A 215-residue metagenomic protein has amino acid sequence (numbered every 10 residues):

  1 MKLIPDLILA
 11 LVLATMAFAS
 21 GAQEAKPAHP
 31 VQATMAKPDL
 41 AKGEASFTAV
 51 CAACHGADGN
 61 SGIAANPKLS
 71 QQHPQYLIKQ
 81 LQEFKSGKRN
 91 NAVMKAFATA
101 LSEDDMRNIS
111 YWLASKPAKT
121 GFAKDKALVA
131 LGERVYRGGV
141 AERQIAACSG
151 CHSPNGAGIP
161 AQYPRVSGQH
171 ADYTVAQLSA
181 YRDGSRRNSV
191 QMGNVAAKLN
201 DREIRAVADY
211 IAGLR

Functional and structural regions predicted by a protein language model:
M1-I8: Bacterial N-terminal signal peptides that target proteins for export
A14-S20: N-terminal signal peptide c-region/cleavage motif recognized by signal peptidases
Q23-F47, G62-I63, S115-A141: Electrostatic cytochrome c docking/interface patches
A33, L40, E44, G59-R89 (+5 more regions): Gly/Gly-Pro-rich "capping" loops immediately C-terminal to redox-active cysteine motifs in periplasmic/lumenal
G43, C51-A57, I109, I145-P154 (+1 more regions): The canonical Cys-X-X-Cys-His
H55, K85, Y136, H152 (+2 more regions): Protein kinase-like catalytic domain
T99-G121, L131, D172, V195-R215: C-terminal capping alpha-helices of c-type cytochrome domains
T120, A127-A161, S167-G168: Surface-exposed interaction/gating patches
